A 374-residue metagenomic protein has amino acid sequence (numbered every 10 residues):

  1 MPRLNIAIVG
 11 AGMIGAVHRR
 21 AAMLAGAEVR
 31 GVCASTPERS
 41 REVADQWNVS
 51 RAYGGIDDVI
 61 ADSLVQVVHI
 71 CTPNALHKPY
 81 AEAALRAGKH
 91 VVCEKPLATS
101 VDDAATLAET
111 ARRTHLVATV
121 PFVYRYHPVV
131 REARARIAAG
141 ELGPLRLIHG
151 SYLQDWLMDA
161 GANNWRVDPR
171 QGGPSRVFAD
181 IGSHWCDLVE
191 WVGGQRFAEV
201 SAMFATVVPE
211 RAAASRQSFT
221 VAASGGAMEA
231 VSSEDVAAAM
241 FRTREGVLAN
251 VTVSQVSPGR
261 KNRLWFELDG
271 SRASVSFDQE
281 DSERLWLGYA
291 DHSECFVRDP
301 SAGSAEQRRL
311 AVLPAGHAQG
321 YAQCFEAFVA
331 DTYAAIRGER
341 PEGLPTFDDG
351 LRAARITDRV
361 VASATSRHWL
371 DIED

Functional and structural regions predicted by a protein language model:
M1-R3, V67-H69, D278, H317-G320 (+1 more regions): C-terminal helix-rich "cap/oligomerization" subdomain common to oxidoreductases
M1-W47: N-terminal Rossmann-like dinucleotide-binding module
V49-I56: Conserved SAM-binding strand-loop segment of SAM-dependent methyltransferases
Y53, C93, A118-V120, H149 (+1 more regions): Hydrophobic residues in well-ordered beta-strands that form the structural core
Q66-V67, P73-N74, K78-Y126, G140: Beta-strand-loop-alpha-helix segment that lines the small-molecule cofactor/substrate pocket of alpha/beta enzymes
Y124-A230, L285, R367: Predominantly a Rossmann-like dinucleotide-binding segment in NAD(P)-dependent oxidoreductases
S183, T252-K261, G320: Glycine-rich phosphate/pyrophosphate-binding beta-alpha loops
P209-S232, A238, R242-E245, E267 (+2 more regions): C-terminal glycine/acidic-rich active-site capping loop/insertion
